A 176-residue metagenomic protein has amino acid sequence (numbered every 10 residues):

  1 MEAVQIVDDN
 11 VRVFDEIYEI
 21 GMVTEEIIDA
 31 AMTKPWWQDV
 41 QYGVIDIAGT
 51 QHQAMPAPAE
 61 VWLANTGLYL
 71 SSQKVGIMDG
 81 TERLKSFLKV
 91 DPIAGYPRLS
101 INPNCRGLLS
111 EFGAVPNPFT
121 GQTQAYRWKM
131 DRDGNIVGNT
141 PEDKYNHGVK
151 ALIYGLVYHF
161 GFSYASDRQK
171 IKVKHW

Functional and structural regions predicted by a protein language model:
M1-A3: Short beta-strand motif preference
Q5-V137, F162-S163, V173-W176: Mg2+-dependent endonuclease catalytic cores in nucleic-acid-processing enzymes, primarily RNase H-like
N135-W176: Charge-patterned, long linear interaction tracts outside catalytic cores
